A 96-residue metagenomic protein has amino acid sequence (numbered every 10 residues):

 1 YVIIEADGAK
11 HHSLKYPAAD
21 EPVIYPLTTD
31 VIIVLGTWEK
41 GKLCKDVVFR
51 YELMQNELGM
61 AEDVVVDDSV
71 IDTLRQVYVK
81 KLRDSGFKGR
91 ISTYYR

Functional and structural regions predicted by a protein language model:
Y1, D7-R96: Conserved catalytic-core segment of NTP-binding enzymes
